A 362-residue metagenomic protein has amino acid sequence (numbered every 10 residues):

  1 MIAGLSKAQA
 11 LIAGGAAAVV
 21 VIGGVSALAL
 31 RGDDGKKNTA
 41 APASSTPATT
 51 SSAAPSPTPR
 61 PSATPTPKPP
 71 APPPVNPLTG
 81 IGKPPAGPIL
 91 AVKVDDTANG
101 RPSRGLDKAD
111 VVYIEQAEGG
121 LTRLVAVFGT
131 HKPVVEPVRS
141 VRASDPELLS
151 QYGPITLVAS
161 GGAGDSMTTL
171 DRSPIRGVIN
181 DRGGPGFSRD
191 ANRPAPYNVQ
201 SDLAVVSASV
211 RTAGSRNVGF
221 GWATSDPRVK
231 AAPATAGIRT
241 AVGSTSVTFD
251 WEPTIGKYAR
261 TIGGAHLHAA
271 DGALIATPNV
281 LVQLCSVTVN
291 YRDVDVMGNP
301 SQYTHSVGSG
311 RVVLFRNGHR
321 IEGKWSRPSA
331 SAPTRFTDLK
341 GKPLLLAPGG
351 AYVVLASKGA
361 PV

Functional and structural regions predicted by a protein language model:
I2-A10, P72-T79, K83-I89, V94-V111 (+2 more regions): A surface/extracellular/periplasmic glyco- and lipid-processing/surface-interacting theme
I2-K36: Hydrophobic single-pass membrane-targeting/anchoring helices
A27-P84: N-terminal low-complexity, Pro/Thr-rich disordered segments that flank secretion/membrane-targeting signals
A117: Contiguous, structured surface segment used for ligand recognition
